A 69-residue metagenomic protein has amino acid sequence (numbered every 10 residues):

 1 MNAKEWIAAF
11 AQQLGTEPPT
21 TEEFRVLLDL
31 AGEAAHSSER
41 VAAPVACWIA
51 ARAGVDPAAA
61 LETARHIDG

Functional and structural regions predicted by a protein language model:
N2-A3, A43: Residue-level preference for nonpolar/small residues embedded in alpha-helices
A3-Q12, P19, A58-G69: C-terminal binding/interaction regions
P19-A50: Amphipathic, hydrophobic secondary-structure cores in small proteins
E39-A42, R52-E62: Short helix-capping/linker segments at secondary-structure and domain boundaries
